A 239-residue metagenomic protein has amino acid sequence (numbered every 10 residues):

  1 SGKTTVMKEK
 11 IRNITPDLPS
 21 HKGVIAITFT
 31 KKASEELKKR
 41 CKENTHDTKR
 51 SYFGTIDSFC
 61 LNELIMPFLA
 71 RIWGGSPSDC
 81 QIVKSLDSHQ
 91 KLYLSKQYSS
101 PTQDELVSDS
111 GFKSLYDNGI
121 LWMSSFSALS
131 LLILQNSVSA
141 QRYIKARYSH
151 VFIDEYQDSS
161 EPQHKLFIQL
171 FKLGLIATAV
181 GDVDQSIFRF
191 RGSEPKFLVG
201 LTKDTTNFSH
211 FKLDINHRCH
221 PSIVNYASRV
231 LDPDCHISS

Functional and structural regions predicted by a protein language model:
S1, T5-V6, G23, I72-F152 (+3 more regions): Accessory N-terminal region flanking or inserted into the helicase ATPase core in nucleic-acid motor proteins
S1-L69: P-loop NTPase Walker
P16-P19, H46, R142-I144, L170-L173 (+1 more regions): Conserved catalytic network of the ASCE P-loop NTPase/AAA+ motor domain
A26, H150-I153, H210-D214: Short catalytic-loop micro-motif centered on adjacent basic/acidic residues
E35, L61-N62, R142, F188 (+1 more regions): Alpha-helical elements of the RecA-like P-loop NTPase motor core of helicases
S51, H150-I153, T178: Hydrophobic "anchor" residues on beta-strands that sit immediately upstream of conserved functional sites
L64-G74, N225-V230: Short, surface-exposed amphipathic charged segments that create phosphate/polyanion-binding patches used for binding
L166-S239: Conserved RecA-like helicase ATPase core segment that couples NTP binding/hydrolysis to strand translocation
